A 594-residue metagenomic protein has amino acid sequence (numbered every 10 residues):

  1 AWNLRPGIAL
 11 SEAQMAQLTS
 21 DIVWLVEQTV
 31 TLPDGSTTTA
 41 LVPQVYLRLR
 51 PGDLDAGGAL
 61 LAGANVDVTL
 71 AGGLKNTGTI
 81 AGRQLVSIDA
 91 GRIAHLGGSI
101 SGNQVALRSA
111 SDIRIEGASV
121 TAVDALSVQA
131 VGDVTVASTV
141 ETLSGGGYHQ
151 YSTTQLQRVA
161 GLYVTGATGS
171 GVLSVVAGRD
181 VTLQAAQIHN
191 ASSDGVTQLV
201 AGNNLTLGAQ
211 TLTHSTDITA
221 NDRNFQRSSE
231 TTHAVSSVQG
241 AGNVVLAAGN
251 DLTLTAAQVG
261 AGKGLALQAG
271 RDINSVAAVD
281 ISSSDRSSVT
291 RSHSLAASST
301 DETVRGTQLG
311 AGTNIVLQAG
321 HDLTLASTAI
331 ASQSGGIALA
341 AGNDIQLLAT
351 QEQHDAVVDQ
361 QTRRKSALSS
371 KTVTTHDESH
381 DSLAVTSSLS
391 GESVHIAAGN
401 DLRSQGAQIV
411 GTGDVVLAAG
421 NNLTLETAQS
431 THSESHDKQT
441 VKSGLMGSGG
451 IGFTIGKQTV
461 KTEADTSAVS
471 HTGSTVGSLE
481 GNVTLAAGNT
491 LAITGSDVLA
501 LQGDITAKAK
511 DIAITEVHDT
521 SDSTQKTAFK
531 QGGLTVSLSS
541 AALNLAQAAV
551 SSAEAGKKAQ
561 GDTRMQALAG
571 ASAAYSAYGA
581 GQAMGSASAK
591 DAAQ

Functional and structural regions predicted by a protein language model:
A1-Q594: Binding/recognition "hotspot" determinant
